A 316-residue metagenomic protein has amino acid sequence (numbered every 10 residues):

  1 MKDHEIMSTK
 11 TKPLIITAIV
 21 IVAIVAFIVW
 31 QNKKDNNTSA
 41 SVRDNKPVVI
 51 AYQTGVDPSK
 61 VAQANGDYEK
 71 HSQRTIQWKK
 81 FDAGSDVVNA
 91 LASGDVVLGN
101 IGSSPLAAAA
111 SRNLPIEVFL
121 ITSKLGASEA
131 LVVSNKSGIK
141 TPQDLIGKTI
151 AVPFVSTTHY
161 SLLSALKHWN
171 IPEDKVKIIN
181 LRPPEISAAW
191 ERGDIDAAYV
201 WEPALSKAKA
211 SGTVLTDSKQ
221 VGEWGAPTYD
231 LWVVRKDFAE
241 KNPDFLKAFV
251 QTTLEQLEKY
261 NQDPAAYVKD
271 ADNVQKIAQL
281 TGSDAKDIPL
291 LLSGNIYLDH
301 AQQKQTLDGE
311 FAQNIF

Functional and structural regions predicted by a protein language model:
M1-P47: Short, low-complexity disordered leader/linker segments with a strong preference for bacterial N-terminal type II
S41-P172, K177-N180, D196-E202, S218 (+1 more regions): Short, glycine-/small- and polar/acidic-enriched structural segments that line small-molecule recognition paths
N65, V88, A92, S103-L106 (+13 more regions): Extracytoplasmic/secreted envelope proteins and their assembly/folding machinery, especially bacterial periplasmic
E69-R74, Q220-W224, L298-L307: Short, solvent-exposed loop/beta-turn-alpha elements that line the ligand-binding surface or hinge of extracytoplasmic
F81-S85, N100, V152, S156-T157 (+5 more regions): Soluble non-cytosolic domains of exported or imported proteins
L125-L131, G212-T213, T228-W232, K236-D237: Small-molecule pocket liners
P203, K209-G222, A226-T228: Extracytoplasmic/periplasmic substrate-binding proteins
E240-F316: Secondary-structure end/capping motifs
